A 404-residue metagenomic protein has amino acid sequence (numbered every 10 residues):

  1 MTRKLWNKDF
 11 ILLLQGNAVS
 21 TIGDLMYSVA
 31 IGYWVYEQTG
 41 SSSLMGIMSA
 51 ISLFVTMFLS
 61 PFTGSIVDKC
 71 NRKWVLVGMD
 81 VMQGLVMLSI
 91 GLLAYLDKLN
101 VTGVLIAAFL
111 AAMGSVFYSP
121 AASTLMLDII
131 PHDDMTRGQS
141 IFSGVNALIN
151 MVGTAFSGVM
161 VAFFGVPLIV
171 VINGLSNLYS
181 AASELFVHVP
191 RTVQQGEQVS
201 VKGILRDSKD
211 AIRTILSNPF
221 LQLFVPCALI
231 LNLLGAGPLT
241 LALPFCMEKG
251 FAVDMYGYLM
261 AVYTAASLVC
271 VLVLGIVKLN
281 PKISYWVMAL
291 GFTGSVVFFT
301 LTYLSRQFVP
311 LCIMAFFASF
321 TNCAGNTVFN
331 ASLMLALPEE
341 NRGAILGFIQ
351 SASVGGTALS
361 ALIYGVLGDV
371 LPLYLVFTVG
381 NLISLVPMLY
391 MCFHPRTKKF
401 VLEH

Functional and structural regions predicted by a protein language model:
M1-V55, R213-A261: Helix-loop boundary and gating motifs at the non-cytosolic
I11-S28, I51-V67, N71-V86, G103-V161 (+4 more regions): Substrate-agnostic recognition of the 12-TM MFS/MFS-like secondary transporter fold
L14, G46-S49, L76-V77, L105 (+6 more regions): Hydrophobic/aromatic positions within or immediately flanking transmembrane alpha-helices of multi-pass small-molecule
Y36, S89-A94, A111, E184 (+3 more regions): MFS-fold secondary transporters
V75, K209, L216, A242-H404: C-terminal transmembrane bundle of multi-pass solute transporters/carriers
V81-K98, T293-R306: C-terminal ends and interior cores of transmembrane alpha-helices in multi-pass membrane transporters/permeases
V101-A108, A112, R137-V193, D254 (+3 more regions): Hydrophobic alpha-helical transmembrane segments
L185-D210, V401-H404: Flexible cytoplasmic inter-helical loops of multi-pass small-molecule transporters
